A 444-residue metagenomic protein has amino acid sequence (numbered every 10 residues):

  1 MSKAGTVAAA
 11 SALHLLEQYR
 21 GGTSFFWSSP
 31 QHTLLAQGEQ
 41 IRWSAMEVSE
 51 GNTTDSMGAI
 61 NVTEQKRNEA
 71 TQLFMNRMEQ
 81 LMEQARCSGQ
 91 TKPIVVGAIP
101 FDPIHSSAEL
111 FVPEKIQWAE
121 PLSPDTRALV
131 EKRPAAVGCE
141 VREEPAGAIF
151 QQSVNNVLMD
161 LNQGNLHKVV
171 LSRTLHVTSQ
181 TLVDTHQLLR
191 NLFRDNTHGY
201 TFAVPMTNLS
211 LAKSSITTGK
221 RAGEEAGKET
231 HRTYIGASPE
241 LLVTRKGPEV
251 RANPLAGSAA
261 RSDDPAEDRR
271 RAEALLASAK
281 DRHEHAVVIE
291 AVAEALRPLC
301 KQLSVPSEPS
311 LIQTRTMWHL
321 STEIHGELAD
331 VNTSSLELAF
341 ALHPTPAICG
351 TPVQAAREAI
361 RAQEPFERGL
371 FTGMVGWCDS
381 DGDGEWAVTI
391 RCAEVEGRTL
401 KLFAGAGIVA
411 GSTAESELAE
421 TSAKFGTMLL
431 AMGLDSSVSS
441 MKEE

Functional and structural regions predicted by a protein language model:
M1-C87, V95-A98: An N-terminal JmjN-like helical accessory module and its immediate linker preceding a catalytic domain
G5, L34-E39, W43-M46, E50-N52 (+6 more regions): Contiguous alpha-helical scaffold segments within structured protein domains that host functional hotspots
T23, V95-I99, V169, T201-P205 (+1 more regions): A short glycine-rich, hydrophobically flanked beta-strand micro-motif that places a catalytic Asp/Glu for divalent metal
S24-E47, T178-H283, V287, P298-L303 (+1 more regions): An anion-binding catalytic pocket shared by soluble metabolic enzymes
T53-S179, V183-D184, S215-R221, E225 (+3 more regions): Non-catalytic accessory segments adjacent to catalytic cores
G97, G164, V243, E290 (+3 more regions): A residue-level signal for conserved active-site and pocket-lining positions in enzyme catalytic cores
H167-S172, A203-T207, E308, L336-E337 (+2 more regions): Short coil/turn segments at secondary-structure boundaries
A329-E444: Conserved hydrophobic core element of enzyme catalytic domains
